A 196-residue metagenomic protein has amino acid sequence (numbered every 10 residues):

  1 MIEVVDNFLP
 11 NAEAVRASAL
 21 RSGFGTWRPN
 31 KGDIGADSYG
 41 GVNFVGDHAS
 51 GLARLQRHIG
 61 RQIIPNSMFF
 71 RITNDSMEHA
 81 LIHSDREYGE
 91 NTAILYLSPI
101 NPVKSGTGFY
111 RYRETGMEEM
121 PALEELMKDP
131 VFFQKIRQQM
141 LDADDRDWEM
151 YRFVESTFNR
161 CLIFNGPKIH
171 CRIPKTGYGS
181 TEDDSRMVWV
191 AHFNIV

Functional and structural regions predicted by a protein language model:
I2-I82, G106-T107, R113: Non-heme Fe(II)/2-oxoglutarate
S76-V196: Catalytic core of non-heme Fe(II) oxygenases with the double-stranded beta-helix
